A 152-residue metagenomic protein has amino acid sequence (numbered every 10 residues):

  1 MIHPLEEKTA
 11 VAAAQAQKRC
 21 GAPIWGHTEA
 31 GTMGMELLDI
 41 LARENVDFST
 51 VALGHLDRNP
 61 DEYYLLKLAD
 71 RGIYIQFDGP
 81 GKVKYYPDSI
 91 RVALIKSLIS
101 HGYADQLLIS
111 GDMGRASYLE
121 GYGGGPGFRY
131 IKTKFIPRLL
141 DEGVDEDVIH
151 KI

Functional and structural regions predicted by a protein language model:
M1-P60: Divalent metal-binding pocket/active-site signature
Q15, A42-N45, L65-G72, L98-Y103: Acidic (Asp/Glu)-rich catalytic clusters
K18, A69, L140: Anion (oxyanion) recognition and catalysis
P23-W25, T50-A52, G72-Q76, Q106-L108: Structural preference for beta-strand elements that scaffold enzyme active sites
E29-G31, L56-N59, D78-K82, D112-A116: Active-site beta-loop-alpha junctions enriched in small/polar residues
G34-L41, D61-L68, Y85-I95, G111-T133: Histidine/acidic-residue-rich catalytic or RNA/ligand-binding cores of hydrolases and nuclease-related proteins
F77-P80, Y103-G125, I152: Short acidic/histidine-rich active-site segments
Y130-I152: Mid-to-C-terminal alpha-helical segments outside catalytic/metal-binding sites
